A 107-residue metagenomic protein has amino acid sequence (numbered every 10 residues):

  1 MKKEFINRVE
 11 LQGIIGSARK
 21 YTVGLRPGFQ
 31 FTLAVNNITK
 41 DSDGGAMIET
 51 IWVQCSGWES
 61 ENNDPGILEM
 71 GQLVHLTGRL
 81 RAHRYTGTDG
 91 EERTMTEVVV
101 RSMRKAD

Functional and structural regions predicted by a protein language model:
M1-D107: Single-stranded nucleic acid-binding surfaces, predominantly the OB-fold ssDNA-binding core
